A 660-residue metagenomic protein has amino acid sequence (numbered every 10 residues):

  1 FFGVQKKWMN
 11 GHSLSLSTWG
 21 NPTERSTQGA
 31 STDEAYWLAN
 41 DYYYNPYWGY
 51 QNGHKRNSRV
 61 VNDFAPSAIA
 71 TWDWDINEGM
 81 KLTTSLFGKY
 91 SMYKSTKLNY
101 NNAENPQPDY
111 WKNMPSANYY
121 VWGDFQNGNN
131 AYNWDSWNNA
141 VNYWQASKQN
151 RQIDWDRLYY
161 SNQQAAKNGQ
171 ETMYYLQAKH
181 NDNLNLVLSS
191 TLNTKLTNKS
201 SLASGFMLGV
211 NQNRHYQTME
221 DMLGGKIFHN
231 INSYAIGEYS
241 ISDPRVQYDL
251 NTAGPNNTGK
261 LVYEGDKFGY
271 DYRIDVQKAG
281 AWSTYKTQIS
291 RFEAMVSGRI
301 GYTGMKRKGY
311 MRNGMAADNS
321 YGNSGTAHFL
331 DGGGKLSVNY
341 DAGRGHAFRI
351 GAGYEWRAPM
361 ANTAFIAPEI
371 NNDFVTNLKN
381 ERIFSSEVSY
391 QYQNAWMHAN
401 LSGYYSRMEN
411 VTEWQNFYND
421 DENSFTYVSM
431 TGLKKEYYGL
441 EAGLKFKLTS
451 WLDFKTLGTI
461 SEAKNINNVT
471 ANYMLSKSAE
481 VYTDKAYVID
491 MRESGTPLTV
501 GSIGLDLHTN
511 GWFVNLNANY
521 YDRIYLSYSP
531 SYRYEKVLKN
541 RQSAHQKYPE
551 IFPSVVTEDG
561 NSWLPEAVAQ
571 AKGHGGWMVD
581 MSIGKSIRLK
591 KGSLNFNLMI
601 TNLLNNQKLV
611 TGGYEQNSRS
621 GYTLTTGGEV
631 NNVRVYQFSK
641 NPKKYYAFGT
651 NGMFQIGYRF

Functional and structural regions predicted by a protein language model:
F1, A65-W72, K81, L86 (+8 more regions): Surface-exposed extracellular loop regions of Gram-negative outer-membrane beta-barrel proteins
F1-Q28, V60-G79, S337: Transmembrane beta-barrel wall of Gram-negative outer-membrane proteins
N10-L16, G79-L82, K199-L202, R291-A294 (+5 more regions): Repeated loop/turn-to-beta-strand initiation elements of outer-membrane beta-barrel proteins
A30-S31, Y248-G259, G304-M315, T326 (+6 more regions): Surface-exposed extracellular loop regions of Gram-negative outer-membrane beta-barrel proteins, predominantly
N45-S67, T71, S324-F329, G333 (+5 more regions): Outer-membrane beta-barrel signature, preferentially recognizing the C-terminal barrel domain of Gram-negative
Y175, S201-G343, T470: Signature of Gram-negative outer-membrane beta-barrel scaffolds
N198, R291, Y405-R407, V428-Y532 (+1 more regions): Gram-negative outer-membrane beta-barrel transporters
F454, Y520-P549, V555-D559, H574 (+1 more regions): C-terminal beta-signal and adjacent terminal beta-strands/loops of Gram-negative outer-membrane beta-barrel proteins
